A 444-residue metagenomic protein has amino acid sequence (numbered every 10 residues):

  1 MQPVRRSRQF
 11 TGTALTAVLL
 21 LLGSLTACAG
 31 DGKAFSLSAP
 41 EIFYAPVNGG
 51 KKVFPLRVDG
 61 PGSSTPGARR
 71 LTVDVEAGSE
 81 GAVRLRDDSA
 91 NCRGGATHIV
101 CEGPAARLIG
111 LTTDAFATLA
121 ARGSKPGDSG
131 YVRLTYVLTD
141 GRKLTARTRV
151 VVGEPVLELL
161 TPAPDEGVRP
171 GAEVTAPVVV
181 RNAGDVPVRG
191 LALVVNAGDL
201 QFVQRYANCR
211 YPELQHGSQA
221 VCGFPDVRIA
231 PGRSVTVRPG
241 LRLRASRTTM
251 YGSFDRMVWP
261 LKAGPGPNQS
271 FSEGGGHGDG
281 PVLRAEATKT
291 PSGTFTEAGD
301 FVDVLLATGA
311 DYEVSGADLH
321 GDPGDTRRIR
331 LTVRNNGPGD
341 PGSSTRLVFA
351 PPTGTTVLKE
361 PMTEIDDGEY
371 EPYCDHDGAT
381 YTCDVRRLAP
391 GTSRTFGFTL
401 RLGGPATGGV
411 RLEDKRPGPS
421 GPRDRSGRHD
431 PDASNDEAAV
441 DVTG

Functional and structural regions predicted by a protein language model:
M1-G32: Secretory targeting and sorting signals
G30-A34, G62, L134-E158, W259-V314 (+1 more regions): Extracellular/luminal low-complexity Ser/Thr/Pro-rich, glycosylation-prone repeat/linker regions
D31-G32, P66-A106, G190-R228, T345-Y381: A surface/secretory-pathway sequence property marking extracellular, secreted, or lumenal proteins enriched
L37-F43, D87, L160-D165, C209-R210 (+3 more regions): Surface-exposed, proline-enriched loop/turn segments that connect beta strands in immunoglobulin-like
P40-G67, P164-R189, S315-R346: Short beta-strand elements of extracellular/lumenal beta-sandwich folds
P104-G127, P225-D255, D384-E413: Low-complexity, intrinsically disordered segments enriched in Ser/Thr together with acidic residues
P212-L214, S218-G337, S344: Acidic, serine/threonine- and glycine-rich low-complexity intrinsically disordered segments that serve as flexible
A298-D432, E437-G444: Hydrophobic multi-pass inner-membrane translocation pores used for secretion and envelope-lipid/glycan export
